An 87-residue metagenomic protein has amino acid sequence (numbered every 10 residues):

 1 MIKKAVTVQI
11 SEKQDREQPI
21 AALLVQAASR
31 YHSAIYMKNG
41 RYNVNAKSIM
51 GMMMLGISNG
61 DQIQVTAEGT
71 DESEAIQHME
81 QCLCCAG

Functional and structural regions predicted by a protein language model:
M1-E12: Short amphipathic
K4, M54-G87: C-terminal structural segments of small proteins and small subunits
I10-A46, M50, M54-L55: Compact, glycine-rich, soluble single-domain proteins
